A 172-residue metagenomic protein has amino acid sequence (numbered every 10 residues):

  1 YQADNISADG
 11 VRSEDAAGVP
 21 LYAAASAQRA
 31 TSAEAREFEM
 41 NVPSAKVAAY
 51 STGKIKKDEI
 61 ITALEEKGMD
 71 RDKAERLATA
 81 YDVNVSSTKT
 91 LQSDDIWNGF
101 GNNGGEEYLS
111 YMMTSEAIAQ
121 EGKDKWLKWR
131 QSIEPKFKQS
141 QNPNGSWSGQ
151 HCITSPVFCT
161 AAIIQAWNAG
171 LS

Functional and structural regions predicted by a protein language model:
Y1-S172: Preference for long, amphipathic alpha-helical scaffolds in soluble/luminal domains and all-alpha bundles
